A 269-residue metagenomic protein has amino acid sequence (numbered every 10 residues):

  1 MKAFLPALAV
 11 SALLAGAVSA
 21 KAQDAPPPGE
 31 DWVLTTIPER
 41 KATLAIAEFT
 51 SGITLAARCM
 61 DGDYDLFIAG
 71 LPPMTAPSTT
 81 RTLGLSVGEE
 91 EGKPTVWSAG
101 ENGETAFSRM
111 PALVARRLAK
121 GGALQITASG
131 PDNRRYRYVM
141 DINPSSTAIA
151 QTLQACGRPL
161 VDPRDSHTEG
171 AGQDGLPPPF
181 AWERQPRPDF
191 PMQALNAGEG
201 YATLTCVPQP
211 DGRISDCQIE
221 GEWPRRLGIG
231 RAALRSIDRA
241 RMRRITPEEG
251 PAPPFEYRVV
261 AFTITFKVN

Functional and structural regions predicted by a protein language model:
M1-F4: Positively charged n-region of N-terminal signal peptides that target proteins for export
A7-G16: Bacterial N-terminal signal peptides
V18-A22: Sec/Tat signal peptide C-region and signal peptidase I cleavage site
Q23-N269: Charge-biased low-complexity segments
